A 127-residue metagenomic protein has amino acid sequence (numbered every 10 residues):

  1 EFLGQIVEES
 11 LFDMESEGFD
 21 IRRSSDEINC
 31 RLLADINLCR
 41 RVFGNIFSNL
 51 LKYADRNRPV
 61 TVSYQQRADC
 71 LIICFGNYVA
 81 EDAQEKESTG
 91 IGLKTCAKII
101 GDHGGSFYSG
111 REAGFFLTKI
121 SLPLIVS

Functional and structural regions predicted by a protein language model:
D13-R23: Short conserved segments within the C-terminal catalytic ATPase subdomain
R31-A34: Conserved micro-motifs of the catalytic ATP-binding
C39-F43: A residue-level detector for a conserved hydrophobic packing site within the catalytic ATP-binding domain
L50-L51: Short helix-loop "hinge" at the ATP-lid/N-box region of the Bergerat-fold HATPase_c
N57-D69: Short beta-strand/loop element within the Bergerat-fold HATPase_c
I72-G90: Glycine-rich/acidic phosphate-handling loop/turn and adjacent ATP-lid/helix of nucleotide-binding kinase/ATPase domains
